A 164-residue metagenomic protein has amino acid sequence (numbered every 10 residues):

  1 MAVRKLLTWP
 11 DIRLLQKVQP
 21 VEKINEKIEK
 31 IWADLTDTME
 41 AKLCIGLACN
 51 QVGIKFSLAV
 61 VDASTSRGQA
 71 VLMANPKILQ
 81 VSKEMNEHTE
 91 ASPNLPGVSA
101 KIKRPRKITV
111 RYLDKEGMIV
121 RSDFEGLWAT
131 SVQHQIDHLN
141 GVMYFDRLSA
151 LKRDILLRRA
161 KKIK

Functional and structural regions predicted by a protein language model:
M1-K164: Positively charged
